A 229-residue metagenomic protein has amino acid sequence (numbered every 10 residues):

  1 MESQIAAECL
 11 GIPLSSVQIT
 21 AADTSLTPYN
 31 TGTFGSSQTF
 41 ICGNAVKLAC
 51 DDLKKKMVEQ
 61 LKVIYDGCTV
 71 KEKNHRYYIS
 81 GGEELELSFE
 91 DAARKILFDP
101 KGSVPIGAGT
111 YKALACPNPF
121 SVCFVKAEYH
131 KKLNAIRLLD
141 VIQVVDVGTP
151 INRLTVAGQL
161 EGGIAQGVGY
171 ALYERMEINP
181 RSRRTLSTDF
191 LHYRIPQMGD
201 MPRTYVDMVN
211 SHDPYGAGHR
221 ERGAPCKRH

Functional and structural regions predicted by a protein language model:
M1-H229: Cofactor-binding beta-sheet edge motifs in enzyme active sites
